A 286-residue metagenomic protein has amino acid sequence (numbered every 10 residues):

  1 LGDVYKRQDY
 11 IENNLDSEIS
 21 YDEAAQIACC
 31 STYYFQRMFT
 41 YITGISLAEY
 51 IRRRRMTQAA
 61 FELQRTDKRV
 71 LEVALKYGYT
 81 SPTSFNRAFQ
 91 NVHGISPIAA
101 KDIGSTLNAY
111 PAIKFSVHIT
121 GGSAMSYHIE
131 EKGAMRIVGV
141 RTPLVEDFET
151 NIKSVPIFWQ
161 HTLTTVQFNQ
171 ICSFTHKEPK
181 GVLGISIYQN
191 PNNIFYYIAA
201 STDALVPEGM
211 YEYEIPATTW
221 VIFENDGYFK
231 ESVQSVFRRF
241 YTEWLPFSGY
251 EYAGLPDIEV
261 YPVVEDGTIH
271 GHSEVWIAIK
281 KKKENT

Functional and structural regions predicted by a protein language model:
L1-Y5: Short, small-residue-biased leader/transition segments that mark boundaries at the very start of proteins
K6, R87-M135, E149: …primarily DNA-binding HTH/wHTH and HhH modules…
D9-D22, Y41-Y77, G104-S123: Terminal helix-turn-helix DNA-binding modules in bacterial transcription factors
A28, Y77-G78: Core residues of bacterial helix-turn-helix
S31-Y34, T80-S81: Short coil turns linking two alpha-helices in DNA-binding domains
F35, F39, S84-F85, F89: Short hydrophobic/aromatic patch on the recognition helix
H128-P143, Y213-D226: Structural motif
F148-T286: C-terminal regulatory/effector modules of DNA-binding transcriptional regulators
